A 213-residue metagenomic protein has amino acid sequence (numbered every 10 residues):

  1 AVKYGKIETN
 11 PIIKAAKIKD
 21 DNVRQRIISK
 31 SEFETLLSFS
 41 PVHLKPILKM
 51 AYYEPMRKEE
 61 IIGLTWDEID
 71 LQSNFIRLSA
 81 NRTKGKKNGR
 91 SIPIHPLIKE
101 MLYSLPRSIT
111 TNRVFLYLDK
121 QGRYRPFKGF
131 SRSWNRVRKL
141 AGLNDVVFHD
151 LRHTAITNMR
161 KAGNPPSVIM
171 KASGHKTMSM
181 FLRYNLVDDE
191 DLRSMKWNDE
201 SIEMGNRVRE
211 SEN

Functional and structural regions predicted by a protein language model:
V2-K6, N22, R123-S131, D145-D150: N-terminal core-binding DNA-recognition domain of tyrosine site-specific recombinases/integrases
K3, I7-K58, I62-L64, Q72 (+3 more regions): Basic, Lys/Arg- and aromatic-enriched nucleic-acid-binding interface segment
K3, P46-K49, Y53-M56, E60 (+3 more regions): C-terminal catalytic core of tyrosine-transesterase DNA break-rejoin enzymes
I27, A80-K86, P166, S173-N198: Catalytic-site neighborhood detector that most strongly recognizes the C-terminal catalytic loop/helix of tyrosine
S29, L36, W134, F181-Y184: Mobile genetic element proteins and their domesticated derivatives, centered on retroelements and DNA transposons
S73, H95-L143: Active-site/catalytic core of tyrosine-dependent DNA strand-transfer enzymes
S73, L118-Q121, W197-N213: C-terminal secondary-structure termini that scaffold catalytic or DNA-interacting sites
F75, G89-S91: Well-ordered beta-strand positions in beta-sheet-rich domains
